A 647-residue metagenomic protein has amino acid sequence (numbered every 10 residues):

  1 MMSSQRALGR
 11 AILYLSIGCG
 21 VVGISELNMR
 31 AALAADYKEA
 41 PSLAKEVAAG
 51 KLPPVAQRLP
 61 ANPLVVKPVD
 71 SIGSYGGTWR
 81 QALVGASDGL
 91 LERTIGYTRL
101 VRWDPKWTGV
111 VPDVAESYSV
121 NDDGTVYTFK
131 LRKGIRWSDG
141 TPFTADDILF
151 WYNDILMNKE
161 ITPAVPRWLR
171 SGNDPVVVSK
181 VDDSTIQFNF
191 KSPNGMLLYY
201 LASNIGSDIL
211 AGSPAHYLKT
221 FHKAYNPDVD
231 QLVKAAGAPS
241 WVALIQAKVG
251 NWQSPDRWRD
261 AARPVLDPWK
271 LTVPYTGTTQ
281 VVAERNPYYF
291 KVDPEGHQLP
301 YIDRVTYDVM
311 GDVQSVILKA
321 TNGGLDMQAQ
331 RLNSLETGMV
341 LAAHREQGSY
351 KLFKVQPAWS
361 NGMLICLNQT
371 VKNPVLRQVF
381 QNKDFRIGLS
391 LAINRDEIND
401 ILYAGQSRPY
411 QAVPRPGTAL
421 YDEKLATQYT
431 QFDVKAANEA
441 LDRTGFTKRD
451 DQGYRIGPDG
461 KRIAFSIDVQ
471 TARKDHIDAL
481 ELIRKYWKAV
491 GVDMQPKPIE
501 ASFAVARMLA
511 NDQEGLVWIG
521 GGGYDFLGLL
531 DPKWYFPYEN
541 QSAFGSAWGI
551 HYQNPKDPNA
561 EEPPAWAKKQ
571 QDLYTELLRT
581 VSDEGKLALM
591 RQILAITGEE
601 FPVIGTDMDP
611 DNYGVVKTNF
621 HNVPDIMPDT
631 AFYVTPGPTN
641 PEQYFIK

Functional and structural regions predicted by a protein language model:
E39, K45-D122, N153: N-terminal lobe/hinge region of extracytoplasmic solute-binding protein
L64, R263, W269-V281, R285 (+6 more regions): Detector for C-terminal structural segments
D70-T94, V114, L197-G206, L376-Q378 (+3 more regions): A structural "hinge/loop" feature
D104, N286-Y288, T321, S360-D384 (+3 more regions): A bilobed periplasmic-binding-protein/Venus flytrap-type ligand-binding module shared by bacterial periplasmic
E116-T162, V181, Q187-N189, K319 (+1 more regions): Aromatic- and charge-enriched surface segment that lines or borders ligand/interaction sites
R132, P255-D260, Y288-V340, R484 (+1 more regions): Ligand-site clamp/hinge motif
W151, K159-V165, V178-S179, T272-V282 (+5 more regions): Extracellular/periplasmic solute-recognition and catalytic clefts
R167-V249, I626: Surface-exposed binding/hinge segments that line and control ligand-binding clefts or catalytic entry sites
